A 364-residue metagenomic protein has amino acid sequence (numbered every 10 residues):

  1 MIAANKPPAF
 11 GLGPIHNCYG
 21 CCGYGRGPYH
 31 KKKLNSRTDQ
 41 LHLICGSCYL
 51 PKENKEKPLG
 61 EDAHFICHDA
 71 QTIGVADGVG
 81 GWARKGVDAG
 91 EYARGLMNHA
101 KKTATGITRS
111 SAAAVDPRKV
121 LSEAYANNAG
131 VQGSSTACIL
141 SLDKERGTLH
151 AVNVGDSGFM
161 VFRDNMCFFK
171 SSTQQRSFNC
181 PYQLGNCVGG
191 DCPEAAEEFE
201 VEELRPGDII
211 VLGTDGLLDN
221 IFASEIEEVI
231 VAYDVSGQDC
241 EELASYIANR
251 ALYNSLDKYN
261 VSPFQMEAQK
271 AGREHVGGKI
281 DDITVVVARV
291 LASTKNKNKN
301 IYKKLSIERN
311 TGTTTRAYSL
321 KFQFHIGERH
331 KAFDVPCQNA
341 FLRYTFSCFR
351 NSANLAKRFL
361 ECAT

Functional and structural regions predicted by a protein language model:
M1-T364: PP2C/PPM-type serine/threonine phosphatase catalytic domain
